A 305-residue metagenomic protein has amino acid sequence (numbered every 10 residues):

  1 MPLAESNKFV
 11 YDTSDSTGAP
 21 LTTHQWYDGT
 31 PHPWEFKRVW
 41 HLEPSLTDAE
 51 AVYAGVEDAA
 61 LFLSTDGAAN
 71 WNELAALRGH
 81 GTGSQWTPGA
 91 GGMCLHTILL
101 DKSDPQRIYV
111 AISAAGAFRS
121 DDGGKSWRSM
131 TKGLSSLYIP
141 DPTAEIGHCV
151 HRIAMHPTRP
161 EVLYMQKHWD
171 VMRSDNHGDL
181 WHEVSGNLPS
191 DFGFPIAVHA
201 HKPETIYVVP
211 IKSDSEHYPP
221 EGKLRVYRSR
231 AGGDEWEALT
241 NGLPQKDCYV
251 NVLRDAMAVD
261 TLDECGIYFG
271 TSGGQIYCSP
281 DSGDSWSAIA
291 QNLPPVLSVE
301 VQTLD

Functional and structural regions predicted by a protein language model:
M1-D305: Extracellular glycan-interacting surfaces
